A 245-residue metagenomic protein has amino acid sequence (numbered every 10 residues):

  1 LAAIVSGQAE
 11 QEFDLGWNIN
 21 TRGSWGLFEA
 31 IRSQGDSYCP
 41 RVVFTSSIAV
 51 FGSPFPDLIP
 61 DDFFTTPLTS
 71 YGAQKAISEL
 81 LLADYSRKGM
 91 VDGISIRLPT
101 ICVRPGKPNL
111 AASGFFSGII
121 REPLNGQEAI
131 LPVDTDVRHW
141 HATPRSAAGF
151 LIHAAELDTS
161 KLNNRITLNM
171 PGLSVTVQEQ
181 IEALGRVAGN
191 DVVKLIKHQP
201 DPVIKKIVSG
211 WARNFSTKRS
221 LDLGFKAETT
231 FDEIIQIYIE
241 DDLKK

Functional and structural regions predicted by a protein language model:
L1-I19: NAD(P)H-binding glycine-rich loop region in Rossmannoid oxidoreductase-like domains and their noncatalytic homologs
G23-G26, F63, T69, A73-S78 (+1 more regions): Conserved cofactor-binding/catalytic machinery of classical short-chain dehydrogenase/reductase
W25-T69: Conserved Rossmann-fold NAD(P)-dependent oxidoreductase catalytic core, especially the SDR/UDP-sugar
S53-F55, L68-I94: Active-site Tyr-X1-5-Lys
A83-R138, P144-G149: NAD(P)-dependent short-chain dehydrogenase/reductase
K107-A112, T135-G149, N164-L184, I237: Substrate-binding strand-loop-helix patch in Rossmann-like NAD(P)-dependent oxidoreductase/epimerase domains
F150, A154-V208: Mid/C-terminal beta-alpha module of Rossmann-like enzyme folds, strongest in SDR-family dehydrogenases/epimerases
H198-P200, G210-D222, T229-K245: Amphipathic terminal alpha-helices
